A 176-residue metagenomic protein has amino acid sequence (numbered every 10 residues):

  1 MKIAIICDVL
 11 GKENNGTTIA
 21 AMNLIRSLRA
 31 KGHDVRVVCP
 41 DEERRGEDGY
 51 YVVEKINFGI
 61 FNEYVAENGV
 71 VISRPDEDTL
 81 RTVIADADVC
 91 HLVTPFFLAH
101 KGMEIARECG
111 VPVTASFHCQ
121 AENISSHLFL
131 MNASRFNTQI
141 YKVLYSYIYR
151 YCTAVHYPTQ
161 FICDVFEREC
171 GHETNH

Functional and structural regions predicted by a protein language model:
M1-R45, E54, A85: N-terminal subdomain of nucleotide-sugar transferases
I3, V89, A106-S126, H156: Active-site proximal beta-strand in glycosyltransferases
D48-R81, A133: A short, charged, and often flexible helix/loop element on the N-terminal side of the glycosyltransferase catalytic
I60-Y64, S116-V143: Acceptor-binding helix/loop patch of EC 2.4 sugar-transfer enzymes, predominantly nucleotide-sugar-dependent
L80-A99, V111-T114: Short N-terminal targeting/anchoring amphipathic segment
E108, F136-A154, E169: Membrane-proximal helix-turn-helix segments that form the acceptor-binding/catalytic region of lipid-linked
S134, Y151-T159, H176: A short beta-strand/loop micro-motif in the catalytic core of glycosyltransferases that engages the nucleotide-sugar
C163-H176: Helix-loop-beta element that forms the nucleotide-linked donor phosphate-binding surface in glycosyltransferases
